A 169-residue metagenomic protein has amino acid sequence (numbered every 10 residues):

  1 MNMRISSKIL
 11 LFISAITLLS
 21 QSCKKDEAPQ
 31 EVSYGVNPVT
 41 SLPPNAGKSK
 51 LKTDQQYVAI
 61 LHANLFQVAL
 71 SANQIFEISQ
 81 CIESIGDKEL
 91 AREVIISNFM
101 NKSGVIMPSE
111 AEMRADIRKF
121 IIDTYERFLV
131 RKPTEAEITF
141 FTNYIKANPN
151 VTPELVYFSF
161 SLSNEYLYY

Functional and structural regions predicted by a protein language model:
M1-L10: Bacterial N-terminal signal peptides that target proteins for export
F12-I16: Hydrophobic helical h-region of N-terminal Sec-dependent signal peptides in bacterial secretory/periplasmic proteins
L19-S22: C-terminal motif of bacterial Sec signal peptides marking the signal peptidase cleavage site
K24-Y169: Substrate/cofactor-recognition hotspot
